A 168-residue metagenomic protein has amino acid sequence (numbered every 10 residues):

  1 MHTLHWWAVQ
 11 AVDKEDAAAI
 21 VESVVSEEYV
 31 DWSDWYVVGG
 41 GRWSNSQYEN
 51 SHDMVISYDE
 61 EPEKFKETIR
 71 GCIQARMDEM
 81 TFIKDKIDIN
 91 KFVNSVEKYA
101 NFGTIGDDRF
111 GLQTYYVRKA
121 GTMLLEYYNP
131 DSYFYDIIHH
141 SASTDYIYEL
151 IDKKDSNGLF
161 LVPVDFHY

Functional and structural regions predicted by a protein language model:
M1-G40, N157-Y168: Short, extreme N-terminal segment that most often corresponds to the first beta-strand
M1-T3, L125-Y168: Acidic, proline/glycine-rich low-complexity IDRs
V12-A17, E61, D88, S143: Alpha-helix capping and helix-coil boundary motifs
S26-F134: Low-complexity, serine/threonine/proline-enriched polar segments
